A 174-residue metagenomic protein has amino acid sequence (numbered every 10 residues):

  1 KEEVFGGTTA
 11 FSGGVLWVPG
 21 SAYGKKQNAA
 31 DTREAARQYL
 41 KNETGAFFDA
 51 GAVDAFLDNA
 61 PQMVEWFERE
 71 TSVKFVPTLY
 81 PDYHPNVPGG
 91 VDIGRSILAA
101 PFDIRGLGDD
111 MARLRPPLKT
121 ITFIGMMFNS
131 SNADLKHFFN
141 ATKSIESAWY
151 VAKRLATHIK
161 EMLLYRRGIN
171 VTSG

Functional and structural regions predicted by a protein language model:
G7-G174: Conserved N-terminal/central alpha/beta ligand/cofactor-binding core
